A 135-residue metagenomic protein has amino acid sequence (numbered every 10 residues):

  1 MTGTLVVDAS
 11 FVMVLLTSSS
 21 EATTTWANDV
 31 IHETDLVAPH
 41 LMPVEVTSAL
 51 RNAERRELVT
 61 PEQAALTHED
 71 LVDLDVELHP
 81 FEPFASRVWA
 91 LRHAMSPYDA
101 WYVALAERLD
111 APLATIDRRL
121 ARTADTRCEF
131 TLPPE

Functional and structural regions predicted by a protein language model:
M1-L41, A53-E62: Short, well-structured N-terminal submotif of metal-dependent ribonuclease cores
M1-T4, P39, L91, V103-E135: Acidic, PIN/NYN-like endoribonuclease modules and their adjacent C-terminal/linker elements
D8, D99, D117: Acidic active-site catalytic centers that drive phospho-/nucleotidyl reactions and related ester hydrolyses
F11-V12, M42, F84, Y102 (+1 more regions): Alpha-helix capping/helix-boundary segments
V14-L16, A49, T123-A124: Residues that scaffold the ATP/ADP-binding catalytic core of kinase and kinase-like folds
H40-P43, Q63-H93: Acidic catalytic patch
